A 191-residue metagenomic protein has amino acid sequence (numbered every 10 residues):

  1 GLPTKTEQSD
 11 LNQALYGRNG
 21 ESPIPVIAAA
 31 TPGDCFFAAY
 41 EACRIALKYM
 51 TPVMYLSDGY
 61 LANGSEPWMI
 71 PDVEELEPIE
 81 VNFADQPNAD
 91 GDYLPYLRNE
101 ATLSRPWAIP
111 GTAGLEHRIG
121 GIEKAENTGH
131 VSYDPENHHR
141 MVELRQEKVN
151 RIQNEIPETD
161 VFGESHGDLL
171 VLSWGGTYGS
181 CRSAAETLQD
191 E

Functional and structural regions predicted by a protein language model:
G1, V26, M141-R145: N-terminal start-of-chain detector that recognizes signal peptides and the immediate post-cleavage beginning
G1-E21: Flexible glycine/proline-rich, aromatic-decorated loop/lid segments
P3-T6, P23-I27, T128-V131: Short, exposed beta-strand "edge-strand" segments with a Pro/Gly-rich flavor and a Y/T-containing core
K5-Q8, P32-F36, H139, G175: Conserved structured core elements
E7-D10, S22-P23, L115, E155-P157: Generic structural motif recognizing short loop/turn segments at the entrances and edges of beta-strands
E21-A28, H166-L169: Glycine- and acidic
I24-R44: Active-site/ligand-binding-proximal alpha/beta "capping" segment
A38, C43-E191: Flexible, low-complexity linker and terminal segments
